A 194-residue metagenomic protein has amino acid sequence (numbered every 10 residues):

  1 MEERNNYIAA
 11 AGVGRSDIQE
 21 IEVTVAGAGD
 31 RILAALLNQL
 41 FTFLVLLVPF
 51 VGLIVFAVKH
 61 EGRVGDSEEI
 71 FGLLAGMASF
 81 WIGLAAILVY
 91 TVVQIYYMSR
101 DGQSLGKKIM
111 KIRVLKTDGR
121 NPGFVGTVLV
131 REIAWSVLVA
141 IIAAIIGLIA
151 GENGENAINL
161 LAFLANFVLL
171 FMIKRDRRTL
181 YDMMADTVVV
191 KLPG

Functional and structural regions predicted by a protein language model:
M1-G194: Membrane-interfacial and juxtamembrane segments of integral membrane proteins
